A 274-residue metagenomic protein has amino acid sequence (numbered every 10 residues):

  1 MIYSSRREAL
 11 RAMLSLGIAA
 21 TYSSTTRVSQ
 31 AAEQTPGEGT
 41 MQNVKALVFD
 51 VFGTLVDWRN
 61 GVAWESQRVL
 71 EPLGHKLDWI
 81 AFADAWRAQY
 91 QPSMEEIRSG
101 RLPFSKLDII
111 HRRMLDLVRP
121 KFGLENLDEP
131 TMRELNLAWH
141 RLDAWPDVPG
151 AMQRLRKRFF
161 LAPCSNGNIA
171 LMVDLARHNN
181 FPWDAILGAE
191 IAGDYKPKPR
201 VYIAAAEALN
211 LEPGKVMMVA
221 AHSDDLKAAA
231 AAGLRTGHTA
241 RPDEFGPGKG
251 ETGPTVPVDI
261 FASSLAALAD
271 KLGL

Functional and structural regions predicted by a protein language model:
I2-G17, G37-V44, Q153, G167-L274: Asp-based, Mg2+/Mn2+-dependent phosphohydrolase catalytic module
Y22-R27: C-terminal segment of classical bacterial N-terminal signal peptides
A31-E33: Boundary at the C-terminal end of the N-terminal hydrophobic targeting segment
G37-A88: Active-site neighborhood of HAD-like aspartate-dependent phosphohydrolases
V62-L70, W86-Y90, H111, L135-W139 (+1 more regions): Hydrophobic alpha-helical core bundles mediating ligand binding, dimerization, or RNAP-core interactions
G74, I80-R133: A metal-dependent, Asp-based hydrolase signature
E129-H178, I186-A189: Substrate-recognition element of Asp-dependent hydrolases with the DxDx(T/V) motif
